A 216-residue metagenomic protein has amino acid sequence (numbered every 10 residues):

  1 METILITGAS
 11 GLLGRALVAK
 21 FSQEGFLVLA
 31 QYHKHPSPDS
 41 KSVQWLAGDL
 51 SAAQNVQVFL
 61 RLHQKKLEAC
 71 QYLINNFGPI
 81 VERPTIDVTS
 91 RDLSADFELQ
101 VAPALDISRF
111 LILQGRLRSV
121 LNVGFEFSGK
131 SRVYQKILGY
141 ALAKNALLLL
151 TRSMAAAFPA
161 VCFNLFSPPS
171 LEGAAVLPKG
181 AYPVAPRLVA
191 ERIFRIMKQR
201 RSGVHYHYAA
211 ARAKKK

Functional and structural regions predicted by a protein language model:
T7, C70-G78, Q100, N122 (+1 more regions): Rossmann-fold scaffold of SDR-type NAD(P)-dependent oxidoreductases
T7-A19: N-terminal Rossmann NAD(P)H-binding glycine-rich loop of SDR-like oxidoreductase domains
A19, A104-L105, K144-R152, A156 (+1 more regions): Conserved active-site helix of classical SDR/Rossmann-fold NAD(P)-dependent CH-OH oxidoreductases
K41-Q54: Rossmann-fold cofactor-recognition segment
K65, E98-R118, A155-A156: Amphipathic alpha-helical dimer-interface segment in Rossmann-like NAD(P)H-dependent oxidoreductases
P79, I86-D106, L147: Catalytic Tyr-X3-Lys loop
S119-A156, S170: Catalytic loop of short-chain dehydrogenase/reductase
A160-V161, L165-S167, P178-K216: C-terminal helical subdomain
